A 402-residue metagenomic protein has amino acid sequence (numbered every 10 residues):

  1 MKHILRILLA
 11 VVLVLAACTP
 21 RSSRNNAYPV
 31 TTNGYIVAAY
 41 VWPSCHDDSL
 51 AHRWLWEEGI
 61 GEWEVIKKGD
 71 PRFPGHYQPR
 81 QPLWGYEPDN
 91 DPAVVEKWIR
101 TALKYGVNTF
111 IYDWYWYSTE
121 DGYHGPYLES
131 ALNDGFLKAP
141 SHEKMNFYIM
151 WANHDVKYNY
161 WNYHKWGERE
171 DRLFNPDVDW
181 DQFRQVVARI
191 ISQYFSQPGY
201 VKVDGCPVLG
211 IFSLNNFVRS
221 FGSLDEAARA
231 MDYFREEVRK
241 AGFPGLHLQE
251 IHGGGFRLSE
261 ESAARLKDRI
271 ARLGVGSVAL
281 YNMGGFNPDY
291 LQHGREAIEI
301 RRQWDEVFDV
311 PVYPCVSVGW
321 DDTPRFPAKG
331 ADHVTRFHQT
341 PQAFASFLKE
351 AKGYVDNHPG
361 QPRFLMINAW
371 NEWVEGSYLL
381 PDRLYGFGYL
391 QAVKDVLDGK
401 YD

Functional and structural regions predicted by a protein language model:
K2-A10: Sec-dependent signal peptide recognition, specifically the positively charged N-region followed immediately by
V11-L15: Repetitive helical segments and hydrophobic/amphipathic motifs
N25-D402: Glycan-processing catalytic domains of CAZymes
